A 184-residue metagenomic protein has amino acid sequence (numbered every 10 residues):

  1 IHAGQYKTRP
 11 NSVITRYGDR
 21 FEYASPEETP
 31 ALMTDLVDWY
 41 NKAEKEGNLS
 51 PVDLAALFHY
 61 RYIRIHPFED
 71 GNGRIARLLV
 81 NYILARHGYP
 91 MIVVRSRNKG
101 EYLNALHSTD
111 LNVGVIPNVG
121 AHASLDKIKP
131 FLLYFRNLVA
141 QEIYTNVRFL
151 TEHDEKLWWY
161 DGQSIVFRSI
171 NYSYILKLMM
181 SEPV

Functional and structural regions predicted by a protein language model:
I1-V184: FIC/Doc superfamily catalytic core
